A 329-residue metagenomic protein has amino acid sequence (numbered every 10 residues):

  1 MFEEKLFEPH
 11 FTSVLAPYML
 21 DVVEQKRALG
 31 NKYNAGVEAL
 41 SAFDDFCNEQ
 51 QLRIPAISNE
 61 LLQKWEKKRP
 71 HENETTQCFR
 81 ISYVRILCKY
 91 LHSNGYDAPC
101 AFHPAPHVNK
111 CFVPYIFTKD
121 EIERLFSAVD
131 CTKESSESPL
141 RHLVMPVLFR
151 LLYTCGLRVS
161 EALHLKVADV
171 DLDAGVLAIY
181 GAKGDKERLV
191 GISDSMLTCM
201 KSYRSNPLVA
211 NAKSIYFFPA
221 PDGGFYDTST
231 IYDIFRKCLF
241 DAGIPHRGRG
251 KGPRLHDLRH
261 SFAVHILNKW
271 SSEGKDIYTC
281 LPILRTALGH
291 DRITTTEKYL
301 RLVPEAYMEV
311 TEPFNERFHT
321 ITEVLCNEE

Functional and structural regions predicted by a protein language model:
M1-E329: Conserved catalytic core of the tyrosine transesterase superfamily
